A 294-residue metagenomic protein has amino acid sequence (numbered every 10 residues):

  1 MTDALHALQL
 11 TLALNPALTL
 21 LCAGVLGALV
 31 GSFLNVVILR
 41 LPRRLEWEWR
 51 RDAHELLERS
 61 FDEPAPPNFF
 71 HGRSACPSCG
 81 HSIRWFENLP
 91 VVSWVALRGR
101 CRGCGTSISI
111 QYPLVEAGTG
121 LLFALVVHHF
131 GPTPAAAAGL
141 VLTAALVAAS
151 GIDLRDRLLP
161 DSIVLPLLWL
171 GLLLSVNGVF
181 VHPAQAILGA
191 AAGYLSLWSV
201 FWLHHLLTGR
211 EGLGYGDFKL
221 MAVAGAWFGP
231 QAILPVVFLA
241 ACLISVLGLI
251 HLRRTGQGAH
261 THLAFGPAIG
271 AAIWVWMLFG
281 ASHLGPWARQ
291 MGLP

Functional and structural regions predicted by a protein language model:
M1-P16, P286-P294: Short, strongly hydrophobic alpha-helical membrane anchors
A17-R44: N-terminal signal-anchor transmembrane alpha helix
A23, P134-G248, G285-P294: Functional transmembrane core segments of multi-pass inner-membrane proteins
V30-N35, T119, F123, L174 (+4 more regions): Alpha-helical transmembrane segments of multipass membrane proteins
V36, R40, A124, H128 (+5 more regions): Membrane-embedded alpha-helical segments of multi-pass transporters/permeases
R40-Q111, F265: Membrane-proximal soluble regions of multi-pass membrane proteins
S109-A117, D161: Select subsegments of transmembrane alpha-helices in polytopic membrane proteins, especially boundary-proximal
Y215-G216, L249-V275: Interfacial loop-to-transmembrane junctions
